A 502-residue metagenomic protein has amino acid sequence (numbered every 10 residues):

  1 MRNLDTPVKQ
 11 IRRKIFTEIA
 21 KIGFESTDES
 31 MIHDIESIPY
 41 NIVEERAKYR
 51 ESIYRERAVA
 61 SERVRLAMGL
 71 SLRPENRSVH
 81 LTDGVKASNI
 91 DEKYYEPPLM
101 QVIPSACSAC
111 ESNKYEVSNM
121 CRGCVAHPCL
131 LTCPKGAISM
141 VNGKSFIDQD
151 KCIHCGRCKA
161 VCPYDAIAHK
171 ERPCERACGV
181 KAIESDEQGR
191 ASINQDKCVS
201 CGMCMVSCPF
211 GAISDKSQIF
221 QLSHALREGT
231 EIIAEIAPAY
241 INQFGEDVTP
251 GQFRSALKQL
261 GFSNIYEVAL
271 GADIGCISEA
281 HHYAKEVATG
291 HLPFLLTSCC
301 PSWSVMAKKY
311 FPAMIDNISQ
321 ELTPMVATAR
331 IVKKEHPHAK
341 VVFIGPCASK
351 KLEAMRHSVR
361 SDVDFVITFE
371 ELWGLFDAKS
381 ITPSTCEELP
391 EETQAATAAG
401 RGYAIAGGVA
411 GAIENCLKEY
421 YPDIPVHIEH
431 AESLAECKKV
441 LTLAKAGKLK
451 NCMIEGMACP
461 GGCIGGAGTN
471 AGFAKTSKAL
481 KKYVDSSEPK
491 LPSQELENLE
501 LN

Functional and structural regions predicted by a protein language model:
M1-E75, D215-N502: Iron-sulfur-associated redox domains of electron-transfer enzymes in respiratory and anaerobic energy metabolism
P74-D83, K93-E96: Acidic, serine/threonine-rich, charge-biased low-complexity segments in large eukaryotic scaffold/adaptor proteins
N89-S118, K135: N-terminal [4Fe-4S]-dependent radical SAM core
S108-E116, S139-K144, S185, M203 (+3 more regions): Gly-rich Lys/Arg/Thr-decorated short loops/hinges at beta-loop-alpha junctions or inter-strand turns that position
C110-L131, A160: Glycine-rich adenosyl-nucleotide cofactor-binding module
A126-Q149, R157-N194, V199, M203-Q218 (+1 more regions): Iron-sulfur cluster-binding cysteine motifs and their immediate structural context in ferredoxin-like electron-transfer
